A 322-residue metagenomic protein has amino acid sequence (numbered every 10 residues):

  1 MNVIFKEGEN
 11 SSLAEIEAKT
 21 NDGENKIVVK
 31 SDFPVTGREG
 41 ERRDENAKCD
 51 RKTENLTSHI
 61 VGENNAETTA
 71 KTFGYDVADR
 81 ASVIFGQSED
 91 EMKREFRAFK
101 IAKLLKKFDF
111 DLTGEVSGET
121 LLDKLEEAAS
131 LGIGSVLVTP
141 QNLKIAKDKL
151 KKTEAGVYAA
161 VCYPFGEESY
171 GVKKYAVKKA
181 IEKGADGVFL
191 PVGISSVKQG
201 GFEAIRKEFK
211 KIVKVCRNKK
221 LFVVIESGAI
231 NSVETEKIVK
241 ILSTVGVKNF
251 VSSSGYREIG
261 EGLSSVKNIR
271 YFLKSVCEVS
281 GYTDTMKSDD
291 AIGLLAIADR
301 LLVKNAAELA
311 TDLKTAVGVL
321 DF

Functional and structural regions predicted by a protein language model:
G8-G40, R51-A159, Y163-Y175, E182 (+1 more regions): Conserved N-terminal beta1-alpha1 strand-loop-helix module at the mouth
K106-L112, V136-V138, V157-V161, V188-L190 (+4 more regions): Hydrophobic faces of well-ordered beta-strands that scaffold small-molecule active sites in alpha/beta enzyme cores
K124-A128, A180, I212, I241-L242 (+2 more regions): Generic structural signal for hydrophobic
G132, L150-G156, G184-D186, S243-N249 (+2 more regions): Glycine-enriched alpha-helix->loop->beta-strand junction motifs that scaffold or abut catalytic
V138-E154, E168-V172, S195-I212, I230-T235 (+3 more regions): Active-site-adjacent beta->alpha loops and helix N-cap segments on the catalytic face of soluble alpha/beta enzymes
Y170-A176, N231-K240, T285-D299: Catalytic cores of alpha/beta
A185-V197, K248-I259, L295-V319: Glycine-rich phosphate-binding active-site loops on the catalytic face of alpha/beta enzymes
V266-I269, L273-F322: A cross-taxonomic marker for long C-terminal extensions/tails that follow the last structured domain
